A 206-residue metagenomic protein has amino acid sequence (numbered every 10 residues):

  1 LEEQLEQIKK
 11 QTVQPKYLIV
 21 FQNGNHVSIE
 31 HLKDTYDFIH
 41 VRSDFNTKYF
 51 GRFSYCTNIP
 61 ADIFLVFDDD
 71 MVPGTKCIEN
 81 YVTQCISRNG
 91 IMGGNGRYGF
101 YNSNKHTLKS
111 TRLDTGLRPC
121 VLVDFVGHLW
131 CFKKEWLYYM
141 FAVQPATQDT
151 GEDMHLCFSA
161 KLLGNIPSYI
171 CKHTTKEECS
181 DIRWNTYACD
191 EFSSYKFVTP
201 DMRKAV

Functional and structural regions predicted by a protein language model:
E3-Q4, A142-V206: C-terminal catalytic/acceptor-binding lobe
E6-P15: Short, acidic, metal-binding catalytic loop of nucleotide-sugar glycosyltransferases
Q22-I29: A conserved acidic beta->alpha catalytic loop
K33-T47: Conserved donor nucleotide-binding strand/loop of the catalytic core
D44-N58: Glycine-rich, basic loop-to-helix element that forms the pyrophosphate-binding segment of sugar-nucleotide handling
C56, V72-P145: Conserved catalytic core of nucleotide-sugar-dependent glycosyltransferases
F64: Short aromatic/hydrophobic "clamp" motif used to bind/position activated sugar donors
D68-V72, D153: The conserved acidic donor/metal-binding loop of glycosyltransferases
